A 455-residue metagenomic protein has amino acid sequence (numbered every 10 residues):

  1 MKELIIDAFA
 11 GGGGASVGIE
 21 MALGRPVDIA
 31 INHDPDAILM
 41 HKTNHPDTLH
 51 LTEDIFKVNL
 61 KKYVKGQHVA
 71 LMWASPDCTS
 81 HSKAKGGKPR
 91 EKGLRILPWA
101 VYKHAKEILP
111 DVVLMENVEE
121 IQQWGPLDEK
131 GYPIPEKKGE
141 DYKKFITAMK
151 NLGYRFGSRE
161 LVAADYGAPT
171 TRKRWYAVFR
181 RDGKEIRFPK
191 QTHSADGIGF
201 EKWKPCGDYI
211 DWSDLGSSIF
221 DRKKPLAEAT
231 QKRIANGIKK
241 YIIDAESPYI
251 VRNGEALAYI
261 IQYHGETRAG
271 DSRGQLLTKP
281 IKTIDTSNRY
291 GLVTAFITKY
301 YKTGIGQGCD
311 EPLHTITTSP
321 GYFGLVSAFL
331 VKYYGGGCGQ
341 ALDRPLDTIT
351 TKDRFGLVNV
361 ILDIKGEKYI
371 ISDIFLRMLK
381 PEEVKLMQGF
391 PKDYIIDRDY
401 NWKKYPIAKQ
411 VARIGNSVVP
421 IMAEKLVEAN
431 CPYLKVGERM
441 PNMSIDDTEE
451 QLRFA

Functional and structural regions predicted by a protein language model:
M1-V112, N117-E140: Core alpha/beta nucleotide-donor-binding catalytic domains of modification enzymes
T52-E53, E119, G153-D165: Conserved S-adenosyl-L-methionine
Y63-V64, G167-T170, Q307: Short glycine-biased active-site loop of nucleotidyltransferases that positions the nucleotide triphosphate and helps
W73, S158-E160, Y176-V178, T283 (+2 more regions): Conserved hydrophobic/aromatic beta-strand scaffold that supports enzyme active sites
D77-S80, E119-E120, A164-G167, D182-K184 (+3 more regions): Short, solvent-exposed loop/turn segments at secondary-structure junctions
P126-L161, R180-D182: Charged, glycine-enriched surface loops/patches that mediate electrostatic binding to polyanionic ligands
A168-S247: Flexible, glycine-/basic-rich loop-and-beta segments that form/coincide with the SAM-dependent methyltransferase
K239-A455: C-terminal target-recognition/interaction regions appended to catalytic cores
